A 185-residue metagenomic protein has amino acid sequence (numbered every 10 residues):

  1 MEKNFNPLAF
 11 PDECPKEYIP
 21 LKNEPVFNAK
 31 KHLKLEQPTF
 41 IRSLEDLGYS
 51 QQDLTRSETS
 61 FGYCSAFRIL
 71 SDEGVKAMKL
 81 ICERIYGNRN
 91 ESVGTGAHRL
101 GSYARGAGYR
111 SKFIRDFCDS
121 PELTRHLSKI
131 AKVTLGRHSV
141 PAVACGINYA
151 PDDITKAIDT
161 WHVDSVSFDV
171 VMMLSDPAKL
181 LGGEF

Functional and structural regions predicted by a protein language model:
M1-R56: Fe(II)/2-oxoglutarate
K16-E24, K31-Q37, E122-A131, S139-C145: Short low-complexity stretches enriched in small and charged residues
E17, K30, K34, T39 (+6 more regions): Homeobox/homeodomain signature
P38-E45, S92-V93, D119-T124, V143-Y149 (+1 more regions): Short linear motifs at secondary-structure transitions and domain/linker junctions
E45-D46, Q52-D53, G101, G106-A107 (+3 more regions): Short leucine-rich amphipathic alpha-helices used at interfaces
E58-V143: Signature of the catalytic double-stranded beta-helix
S128-V143, N148-F185: Catalytic core of non-heme Fe(II) oxygenases with the double-stranded beta-helix
